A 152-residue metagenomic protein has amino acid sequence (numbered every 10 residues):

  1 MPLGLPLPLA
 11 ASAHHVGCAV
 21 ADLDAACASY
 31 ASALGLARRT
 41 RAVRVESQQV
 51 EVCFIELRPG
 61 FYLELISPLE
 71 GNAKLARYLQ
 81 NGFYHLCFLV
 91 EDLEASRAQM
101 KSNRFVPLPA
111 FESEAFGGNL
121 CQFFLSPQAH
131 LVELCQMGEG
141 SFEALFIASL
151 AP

Functional and structural regions predicted by a protein language model:
M1-C27, N81-F88, G140-P152: N-terminal beta-strand motif that seeds the catalytic metal site of vicinal oxygen chelate
P2-L9, C53-E56, L63, A98-P152: Vicinal oxygen chelate
S12-A21, E56-R58, K74-Q99, Q122-F123: Vicinal oxygen chelate
A26-A31, M100: Conserved active-site tyrosine of GNAT-family acetyltransferases
A26-C27, E51, S96: Residues within well-ordered alpha-helices
S32-R39, N103-P107: Conserved acetyl-CoA-binding loop of GNAT-fold acetyltransferases
A37-E46, A110-A115: Conserved catalytic-core motifs of GNAT/GCN5-like acyltransferases
